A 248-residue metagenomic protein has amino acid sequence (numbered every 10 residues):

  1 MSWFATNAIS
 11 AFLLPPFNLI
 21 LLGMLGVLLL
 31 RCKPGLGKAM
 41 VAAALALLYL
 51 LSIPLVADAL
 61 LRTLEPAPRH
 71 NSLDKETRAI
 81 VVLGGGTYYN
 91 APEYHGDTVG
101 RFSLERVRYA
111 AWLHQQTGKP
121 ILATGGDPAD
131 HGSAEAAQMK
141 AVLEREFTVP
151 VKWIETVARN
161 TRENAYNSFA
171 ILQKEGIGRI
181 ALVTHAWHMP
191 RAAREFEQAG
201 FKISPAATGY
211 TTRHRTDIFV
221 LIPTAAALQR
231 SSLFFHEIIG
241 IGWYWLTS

Functional and structural regions predicted by a protein language model:
M1-I9, V56, L60-L64, S231 (+1 more regions): Hydrophobic alpha-helical segments of integral membrane proteins, encompassing both true transmembrane helices
M1-L30: Membrane-embedded alpha-helical segments of integral membrane proteins
L21, A39-A42, F234: Hydrophobic alpha-helical transmembrane segments
M24-V27, Y49, G242: Hydrophobic residues within the alpha-helical transmembrane core of Major Facilitator Superfamily
L29-K38: Membrane-interface helix-boundary motifs at transmembrane edges
A39-P54: Hydrophobic membrane-insertion alpha-helices, especially the h-region of bacterial N-terminal signal peptides
P54-A227: A structural signal for short, hydrophobic/glycine-enriched beta-strand patches
